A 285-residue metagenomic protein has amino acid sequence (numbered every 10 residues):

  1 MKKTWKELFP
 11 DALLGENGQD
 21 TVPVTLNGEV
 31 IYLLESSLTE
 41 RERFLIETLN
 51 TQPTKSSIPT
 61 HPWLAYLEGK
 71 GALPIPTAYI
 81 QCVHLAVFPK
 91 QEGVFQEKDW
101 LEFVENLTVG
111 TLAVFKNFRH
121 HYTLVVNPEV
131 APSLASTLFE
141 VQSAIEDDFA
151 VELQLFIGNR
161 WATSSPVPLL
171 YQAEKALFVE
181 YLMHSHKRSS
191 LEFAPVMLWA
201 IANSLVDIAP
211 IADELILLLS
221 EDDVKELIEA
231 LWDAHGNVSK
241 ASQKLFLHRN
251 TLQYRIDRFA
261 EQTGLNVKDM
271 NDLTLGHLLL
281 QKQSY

Functional and structural regions predicted by a protein language model:
M1-T77, E221-Y285: Alpha-helical/coil-rich non-catalytic "connector" segments in signaling and regulatory proteins
S36-A135: Long, mid-chain structured domain cores
T108-Y285: Cytosolic nucleotide-utilizing catalytic cores of signal-transduction proteins
